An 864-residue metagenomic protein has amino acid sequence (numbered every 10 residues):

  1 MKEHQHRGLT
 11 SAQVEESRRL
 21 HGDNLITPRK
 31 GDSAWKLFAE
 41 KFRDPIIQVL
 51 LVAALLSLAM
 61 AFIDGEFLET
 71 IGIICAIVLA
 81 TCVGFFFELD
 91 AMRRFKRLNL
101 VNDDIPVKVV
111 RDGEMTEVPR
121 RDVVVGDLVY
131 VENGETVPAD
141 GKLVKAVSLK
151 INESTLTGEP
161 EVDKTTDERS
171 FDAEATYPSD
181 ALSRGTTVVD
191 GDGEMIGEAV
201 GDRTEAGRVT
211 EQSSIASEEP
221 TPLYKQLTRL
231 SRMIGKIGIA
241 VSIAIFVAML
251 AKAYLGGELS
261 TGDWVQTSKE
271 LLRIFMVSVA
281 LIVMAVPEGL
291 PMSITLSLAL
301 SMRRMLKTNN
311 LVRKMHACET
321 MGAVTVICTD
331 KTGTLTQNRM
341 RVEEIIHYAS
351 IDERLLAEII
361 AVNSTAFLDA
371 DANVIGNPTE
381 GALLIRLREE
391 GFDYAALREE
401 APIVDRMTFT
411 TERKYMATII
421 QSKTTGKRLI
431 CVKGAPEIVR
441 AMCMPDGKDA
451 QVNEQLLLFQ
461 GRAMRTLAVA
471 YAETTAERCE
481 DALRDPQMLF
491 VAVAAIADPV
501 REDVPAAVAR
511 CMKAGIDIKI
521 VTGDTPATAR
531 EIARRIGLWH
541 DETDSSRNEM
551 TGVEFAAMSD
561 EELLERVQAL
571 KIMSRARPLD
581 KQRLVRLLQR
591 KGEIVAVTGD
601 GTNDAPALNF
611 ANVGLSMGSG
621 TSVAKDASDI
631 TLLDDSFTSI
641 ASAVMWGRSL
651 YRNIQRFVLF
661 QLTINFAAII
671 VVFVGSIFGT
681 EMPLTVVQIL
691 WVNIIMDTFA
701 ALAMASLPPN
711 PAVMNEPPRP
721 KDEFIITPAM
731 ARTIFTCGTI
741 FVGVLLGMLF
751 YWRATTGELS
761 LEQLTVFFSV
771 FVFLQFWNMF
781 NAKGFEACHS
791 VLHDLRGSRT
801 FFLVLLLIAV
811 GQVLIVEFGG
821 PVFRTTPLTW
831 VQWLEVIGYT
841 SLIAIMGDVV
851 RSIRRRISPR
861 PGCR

Functional and structural regions predicted by a protein language model:
M1-P717, I725-I726, T739, R753-A754 (+2 more regions): Conserved cytosolic headpiece of P-type ATPases
M696, F741-V742, T765-F780: Generic alpha-helical transmembrane segments
L707, R732-M748, F773: Alpha-helical transmembrane segments of multi-pass integral membrane proteins
P718-I734: The cytoplasmic-loop to transmembrane-helix boundary for the fourth helix
F750-L759: Long hydrophobic segments that form regular secondary structure
S760-L764: Transmembrane alpha-helix entry/boundary detector in multi-pass membrane proteins
